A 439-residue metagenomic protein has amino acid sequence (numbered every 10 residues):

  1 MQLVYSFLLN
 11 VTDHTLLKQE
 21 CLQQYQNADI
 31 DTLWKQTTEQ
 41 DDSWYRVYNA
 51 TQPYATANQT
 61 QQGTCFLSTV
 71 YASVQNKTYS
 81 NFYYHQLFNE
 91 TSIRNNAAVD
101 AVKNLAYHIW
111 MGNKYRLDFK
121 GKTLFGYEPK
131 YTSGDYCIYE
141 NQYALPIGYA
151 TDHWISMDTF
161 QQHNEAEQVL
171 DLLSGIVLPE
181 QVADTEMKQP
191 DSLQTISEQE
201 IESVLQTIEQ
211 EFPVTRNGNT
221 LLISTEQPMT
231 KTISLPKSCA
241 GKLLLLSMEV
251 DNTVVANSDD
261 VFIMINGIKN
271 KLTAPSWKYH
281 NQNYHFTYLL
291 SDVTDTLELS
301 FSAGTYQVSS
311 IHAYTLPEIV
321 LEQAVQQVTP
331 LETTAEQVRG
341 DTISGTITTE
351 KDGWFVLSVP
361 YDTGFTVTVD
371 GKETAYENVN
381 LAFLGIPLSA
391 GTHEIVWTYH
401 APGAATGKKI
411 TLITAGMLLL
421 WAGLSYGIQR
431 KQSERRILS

Functional and structural regions predicted by a protein language model:
M1, W44-V47, K114-Y115, Y136-I138 (+4 more regions): Beta-sheet entry/capping signal
Q2-L17, K35-H108, L145, A150-V169 (+4 more regions): Extracytoplasmic/lumenal acceptor-recognition loop(s) of multi-pass membrane glycoenzymes
L3-K35, P275-N281, I311, E318-T329: Membrane-proximal, lumen/periplasm-facing interface regions of secretory-pathway glyco- and lipid-modifying enzymes
Q52-P53, L117-T123, Y361-T363: Short, polar loop motifs at secondary-structure junctions
A55, N104-Y107, K114, Y127-K130 (+9 more regions): Nucleotide-cofactor and metal-assisted catalytic machinery
E90-Y136, Q142: Periplasmic/luminal catalytic loop of GT-C fold multi-pass membrane glycosyltransferases that transfer sugars from
I109, G134-E209, Q307-Q323: Catalytic cores of secreted or luminal carbohydrate-active enzymes
E200-S439: Active-site-proximal, structured, solvent-exposed surfaces of multi-pass membrane proteins that position macromolecular
